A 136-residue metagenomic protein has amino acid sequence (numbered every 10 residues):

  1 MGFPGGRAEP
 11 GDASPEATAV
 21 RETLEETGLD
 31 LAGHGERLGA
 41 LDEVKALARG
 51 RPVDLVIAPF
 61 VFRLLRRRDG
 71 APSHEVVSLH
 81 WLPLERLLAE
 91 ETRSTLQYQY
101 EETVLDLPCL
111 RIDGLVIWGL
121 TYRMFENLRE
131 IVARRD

Functional and structural regions predicted by a protein language model:
R7-D106, L110-D113, I117, E126-D136: Unchanged
T121: NAD(P)-dependent dehydrogenases' Rossmann-like dinucleotide-binding region
